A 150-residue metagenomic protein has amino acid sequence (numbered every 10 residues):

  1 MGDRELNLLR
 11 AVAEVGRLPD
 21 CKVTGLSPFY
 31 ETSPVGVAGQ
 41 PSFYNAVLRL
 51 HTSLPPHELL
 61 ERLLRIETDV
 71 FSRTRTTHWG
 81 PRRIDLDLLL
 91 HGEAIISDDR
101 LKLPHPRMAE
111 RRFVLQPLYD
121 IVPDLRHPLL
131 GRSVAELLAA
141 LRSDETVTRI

Functional and structural regions predicted by a protein language model:
M1-C21, S27-E31: N-terminal beta1-alpha1 ligand-phosphate binding loop
V15-T24, L88-I96: Short, mixed-charge, low-aromatic patches
G25-L26, R149: A structural preference for short, hydrophobic beta-strand core positions in alpha/beta folds
V35-Y44, L54-L60, L64-I150: Flexible, gly/pro- and Lys/Arg-enriched active-site loops
